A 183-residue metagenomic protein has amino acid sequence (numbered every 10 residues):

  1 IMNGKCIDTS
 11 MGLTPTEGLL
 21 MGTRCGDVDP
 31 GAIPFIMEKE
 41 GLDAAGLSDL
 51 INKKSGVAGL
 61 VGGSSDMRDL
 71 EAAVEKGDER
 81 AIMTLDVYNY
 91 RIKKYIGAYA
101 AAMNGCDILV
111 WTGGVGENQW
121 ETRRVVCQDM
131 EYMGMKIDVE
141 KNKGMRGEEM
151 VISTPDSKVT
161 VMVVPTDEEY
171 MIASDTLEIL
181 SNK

Functional and structural regions predicted by a protein language model:
I1-E38: Glycine-rich phosphate-binding loop of actin/hexokinase-like ATP-binding domains
G22-G26, M37, L60, L85 (+2 more regions): Hydrophobic alpha-helical scaffolding
P30, A44-A45, G63-M67, R123 (+2 more regions): Alpha-helix initiation and N-capping motif
A32-I36, G46, L50, D69 (+3 more regions): Alpha-helical scaffold segments in soluble metabolic enzymes
M37-G63: Oxyanion-binding "anion nests"
K39-A44, E75-R80, N182-K183: Short, glycine- and charge-enriched coil/turn segments that flank and shape catalytic ligand pockets
D49, G56-L60, M67-A102: Adenine-nucleotide phosphate-binding core of ATP-dependent small-molecule kinases
I82, D86-C106, V110, G116-N182: Internal helix-turn-beta structural module
